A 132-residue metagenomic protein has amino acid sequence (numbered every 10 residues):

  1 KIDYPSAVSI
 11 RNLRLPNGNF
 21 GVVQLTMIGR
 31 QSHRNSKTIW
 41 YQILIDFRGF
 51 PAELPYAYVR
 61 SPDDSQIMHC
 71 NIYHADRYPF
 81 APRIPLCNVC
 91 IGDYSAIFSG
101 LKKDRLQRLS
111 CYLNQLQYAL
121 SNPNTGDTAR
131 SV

Functional and structural regions predicted by a protein language model:
K1-W40, G49-V132: UBC/E2-like fold recognition across ubiquitin and ubiquitin-like conjugation systems, capturing catalytically active
I43: Extended lipid/amphipathic-ligand handling interfaces
